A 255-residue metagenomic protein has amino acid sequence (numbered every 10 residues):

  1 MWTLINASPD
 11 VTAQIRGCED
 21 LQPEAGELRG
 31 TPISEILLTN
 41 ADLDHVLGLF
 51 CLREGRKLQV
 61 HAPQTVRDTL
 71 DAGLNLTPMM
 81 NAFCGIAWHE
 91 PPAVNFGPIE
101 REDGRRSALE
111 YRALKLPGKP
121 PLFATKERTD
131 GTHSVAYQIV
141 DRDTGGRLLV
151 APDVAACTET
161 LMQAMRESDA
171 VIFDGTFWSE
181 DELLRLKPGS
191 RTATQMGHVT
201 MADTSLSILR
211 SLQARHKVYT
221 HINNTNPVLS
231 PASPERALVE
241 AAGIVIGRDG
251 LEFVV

Functional and structural regions predicted by a protein language model:
M1, F96-R112, D141-L148, V255: Beta-strand-turn-beta hairpins that frame and shape the catalytic cleft of phosphate-ester-processing enzymes
M1-A41, L47-R56, C157-A164: Pre-active-site segment of Zn-dependent metallo-hydrolases
M1-E24, D130-A151, A170: Conserved beta-strand hairpin/beta-sheet module of binuclear metal-dependent hydrolase folds, prominently
L4-S8, P32-D44, P63, L149-V154 (+3 more regions): Active-site neighborhood of phospho(di)ester-bond hydrolases with catalytic His/Asp-centered motifs
T31, C84, S107-L109, R166 (+2 more regions): Structured loop/turn residues at beta-strand edges in well-structured enzyme cores
P63-V135, I244-G250: Metallo-beta-lactamase
T132-S134, R142-R147, A155-L251: Cap/insert and terminal regions of metallo-dependent hydrolase folds
